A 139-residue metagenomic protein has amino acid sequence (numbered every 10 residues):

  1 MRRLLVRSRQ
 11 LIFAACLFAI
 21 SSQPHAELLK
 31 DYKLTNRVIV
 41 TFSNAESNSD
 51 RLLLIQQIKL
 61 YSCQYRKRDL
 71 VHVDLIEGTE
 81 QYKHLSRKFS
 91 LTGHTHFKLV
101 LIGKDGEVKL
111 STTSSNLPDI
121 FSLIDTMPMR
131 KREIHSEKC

Functional and structural regions predicted by a protein language model:
R2-C139: Non-catalytic interaction/Regulatory regions outside core domains
